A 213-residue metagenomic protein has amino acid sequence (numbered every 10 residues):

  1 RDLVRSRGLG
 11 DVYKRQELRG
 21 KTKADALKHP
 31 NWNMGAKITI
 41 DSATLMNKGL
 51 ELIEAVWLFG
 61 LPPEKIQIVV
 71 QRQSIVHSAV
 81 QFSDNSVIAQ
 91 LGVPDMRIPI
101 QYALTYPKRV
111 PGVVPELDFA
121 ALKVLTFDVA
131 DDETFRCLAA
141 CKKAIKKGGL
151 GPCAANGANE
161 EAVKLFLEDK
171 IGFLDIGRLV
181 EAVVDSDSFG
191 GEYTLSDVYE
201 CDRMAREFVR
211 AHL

Functional and structural regions predicted by a protein language model:
R1, R7-L213: Catalytic, metal-anchored helix/loop core of enzyme active sites in primary metabolism
